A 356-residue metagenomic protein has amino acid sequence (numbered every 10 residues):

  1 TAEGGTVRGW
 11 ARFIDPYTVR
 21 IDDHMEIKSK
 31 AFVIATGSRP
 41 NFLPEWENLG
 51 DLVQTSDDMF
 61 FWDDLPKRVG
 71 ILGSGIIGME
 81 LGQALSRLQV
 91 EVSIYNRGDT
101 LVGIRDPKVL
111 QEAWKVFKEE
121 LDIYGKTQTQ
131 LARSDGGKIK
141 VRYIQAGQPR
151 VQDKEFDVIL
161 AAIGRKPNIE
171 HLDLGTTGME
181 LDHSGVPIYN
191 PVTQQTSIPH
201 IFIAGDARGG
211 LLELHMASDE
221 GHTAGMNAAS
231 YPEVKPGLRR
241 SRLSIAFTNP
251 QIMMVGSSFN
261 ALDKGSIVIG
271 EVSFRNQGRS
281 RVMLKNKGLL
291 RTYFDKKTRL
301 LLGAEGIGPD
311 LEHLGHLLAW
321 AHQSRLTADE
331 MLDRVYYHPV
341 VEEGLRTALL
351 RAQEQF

Functional and structural regions predicted by a protein language model:
T1-A31, Q130-I139: Feature captures the FAD/FMN-dependent oxidoreductase FAD-binding
E3-G5, R39-N41, E180-D182, Y231-L243 (+1 more regions): A short alpha-helix-loop-beta-strand transition element characteristic of N-terminal alpha/beta dinucleotide-binding
V7-W10, D15, T36, T55-D57 (+4 more regions): Short loop/edge segments at beta-strand edges and connector loops that shape dinucleotide/nucleotide cofactor-binding
A11, I27-G37, L72, E155-G164 (+3 more regions): Short hydrophobic core segments
D15-L43, Q54-S56, F61: Glycine-rich active-site/cofactor-binding loop and its immediate structural neighborhood
G50-P66, E155-S230: FAD-site-proximal beta/loop scaffold in flavoenzymes
F60, P66-G70, I76-R150, L212-S218 (+2 more regions): Rossmann-like dinucleotide-binding cores of NAD(P)H-dependent redox enzymes
T248-S258, D263-F356: Flexible, glycine-rich terminal cap/loop adjacent to redox cofactors in electron-transfer oxidoreductases
